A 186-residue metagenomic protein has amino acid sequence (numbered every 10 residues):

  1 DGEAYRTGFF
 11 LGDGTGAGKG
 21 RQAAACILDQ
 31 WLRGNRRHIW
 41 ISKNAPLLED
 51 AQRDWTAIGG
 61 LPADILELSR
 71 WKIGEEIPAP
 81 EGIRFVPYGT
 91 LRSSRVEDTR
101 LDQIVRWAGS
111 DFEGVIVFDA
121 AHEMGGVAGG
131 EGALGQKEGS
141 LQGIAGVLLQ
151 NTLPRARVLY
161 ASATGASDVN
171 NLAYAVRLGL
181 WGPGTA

Functional and structural regions predicted by a protein language model:
A4-D13, R36, P154-R157: Pre-Walker A (Motif I) flank of P-loop NTPase domains
Y5-C26, S162: Walker A/P-loop
F9-F10, R84-V86, I116, L159: Hydrophobic positions in the central parallel beta-sheet of the AAA+
K19-Q22, C26-E67, Y88-T90, G165-N171: Conserved Walker A/P-loop ATP-binding site and its immediately adjacent core in helicase/helicase-like ATPase domains
A25-D29, R33, P46, T90-A186: Signature of the SF2 helicase/ATPase Hel1-core->accessory helical subdomain module
G59-R100: Inter-Walker segment of RecA-like/P-loop motor cores
